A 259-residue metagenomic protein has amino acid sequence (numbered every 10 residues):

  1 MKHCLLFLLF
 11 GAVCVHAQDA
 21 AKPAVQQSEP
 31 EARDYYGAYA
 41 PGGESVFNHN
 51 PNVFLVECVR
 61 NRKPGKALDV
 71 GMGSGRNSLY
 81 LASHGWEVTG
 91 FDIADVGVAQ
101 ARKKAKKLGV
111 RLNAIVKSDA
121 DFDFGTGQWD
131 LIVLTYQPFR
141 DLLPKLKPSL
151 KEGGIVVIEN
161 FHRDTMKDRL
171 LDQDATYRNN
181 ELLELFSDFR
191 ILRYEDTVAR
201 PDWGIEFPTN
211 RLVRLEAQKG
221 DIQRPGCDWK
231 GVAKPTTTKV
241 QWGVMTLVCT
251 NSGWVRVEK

Functional and structural regions predicted by a protein language model:
A20-R62: Conserved class I S-adenosyl-L-methionine
P64-G73: Conserved class I S-adenosyl-L-methionine
E87-D92: Conserved SAM-binding motif I beta-strand of class I
A94-V96: Conserved SAM/SAH-binding beta-strand->alpha-helix loop
L108-D119: Conserved SAM-binding strand-loop segment of SAM-dependent methyltransferases
F122-L131: A short acidic, Gly/Pro-enriched loop at the edge of an enzyme's catalytic core that lines a small-molecule cofactor
Q137-S149: A short, conserved alpha-helix within the catalytic core of class I
G154-T165: Conserved beta-strand signature within the Rossmann-like core of class I S-adenosyl-L-methionine
